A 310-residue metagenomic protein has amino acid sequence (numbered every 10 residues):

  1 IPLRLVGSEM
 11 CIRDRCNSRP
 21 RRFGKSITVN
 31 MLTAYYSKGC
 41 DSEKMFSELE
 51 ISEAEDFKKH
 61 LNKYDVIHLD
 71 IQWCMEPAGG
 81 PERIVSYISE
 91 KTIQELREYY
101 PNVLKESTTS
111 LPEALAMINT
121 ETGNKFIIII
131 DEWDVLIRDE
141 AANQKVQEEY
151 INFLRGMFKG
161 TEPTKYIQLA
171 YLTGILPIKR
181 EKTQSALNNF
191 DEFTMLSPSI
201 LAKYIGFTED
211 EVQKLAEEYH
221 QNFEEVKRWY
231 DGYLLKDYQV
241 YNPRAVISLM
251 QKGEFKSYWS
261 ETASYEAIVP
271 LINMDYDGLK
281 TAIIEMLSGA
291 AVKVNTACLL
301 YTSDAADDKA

Functional and structural regions predicted by a protein language model:
I1-I12, Y301-A310: Single conserved hydrophobic/aromatic residue that forms the stacking wall/gate of nucleotide- or nucleobase-binding
C16-I27: Walker A/P-loop nucleotide-binding motif
Y35-N62, K105: Flexible phosphate/Mg2+-sensing switch loops adjacent to catalytic phosphate-binding sites
L49-I93: P-loop NTPase motor core
I129, L169-I175: Structural recognition of the conserved hydrophobic beta-strand(s) that form the central parallel beta-sheet of P-loop
E149-Q168: Substrate-engagement module of ASCE P-loop NTPases
K179-F193: Short regulatory helix/loop adjacent to the ATP-binding pocket of P-loop NTPases
F193-S303: Interdomain hinge/linker elements that couple catalytic modules in large macromolecular machines
